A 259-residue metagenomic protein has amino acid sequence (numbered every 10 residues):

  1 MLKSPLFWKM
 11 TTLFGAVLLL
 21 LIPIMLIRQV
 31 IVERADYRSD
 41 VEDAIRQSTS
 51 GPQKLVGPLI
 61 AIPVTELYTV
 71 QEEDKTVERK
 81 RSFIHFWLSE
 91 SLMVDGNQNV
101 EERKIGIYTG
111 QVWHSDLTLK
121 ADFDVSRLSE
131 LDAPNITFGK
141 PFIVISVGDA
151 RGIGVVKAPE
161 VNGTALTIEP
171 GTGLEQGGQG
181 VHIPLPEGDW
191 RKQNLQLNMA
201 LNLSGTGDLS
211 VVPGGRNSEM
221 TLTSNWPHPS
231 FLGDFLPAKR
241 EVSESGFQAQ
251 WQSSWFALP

Functional and structural regions predicted by a protein language model:
K3-Q29: Hydrophobic alpha-helical transmembrane signal-anchor segments
T12-A16, V30, R34, Y108 (+1 more regions): Generic alpha-helical structural element
F14, V30-I31, K54-G57, E90-M93: Non-transmembrane, interaction-prone segments in cytosolic or luminal domains
V17-I24, R34, D40, Q47-Q53 (+2 more regions): N-terminal alpha-helical transmembrane segments of multi-pass membrane transport and channel/translocase proteins
Q29-V30, P63: Conserved short loop/turn motifs at secondary-structure junctions
D36, D40, Q47-S48, G57 (+2 more regions): Soluble non-transmembrane domains of integral membrane proteins
